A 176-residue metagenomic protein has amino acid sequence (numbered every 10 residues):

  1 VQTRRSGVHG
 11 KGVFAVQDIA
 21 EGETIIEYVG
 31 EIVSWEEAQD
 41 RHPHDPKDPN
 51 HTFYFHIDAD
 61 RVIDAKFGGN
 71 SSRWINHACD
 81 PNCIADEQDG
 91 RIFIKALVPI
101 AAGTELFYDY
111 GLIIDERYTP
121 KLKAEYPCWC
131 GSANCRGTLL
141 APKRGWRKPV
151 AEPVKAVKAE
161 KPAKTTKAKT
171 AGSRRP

Functional and structural regions predicted by a protein language model:
V1-D86, K148: Catalytic cores of histone-lysine modification enzymes
A78-P176: C-terminal SET catalytic tail plus cysteine-rich post-SET Zn-binding segment of SAM-dependent SET-domain
